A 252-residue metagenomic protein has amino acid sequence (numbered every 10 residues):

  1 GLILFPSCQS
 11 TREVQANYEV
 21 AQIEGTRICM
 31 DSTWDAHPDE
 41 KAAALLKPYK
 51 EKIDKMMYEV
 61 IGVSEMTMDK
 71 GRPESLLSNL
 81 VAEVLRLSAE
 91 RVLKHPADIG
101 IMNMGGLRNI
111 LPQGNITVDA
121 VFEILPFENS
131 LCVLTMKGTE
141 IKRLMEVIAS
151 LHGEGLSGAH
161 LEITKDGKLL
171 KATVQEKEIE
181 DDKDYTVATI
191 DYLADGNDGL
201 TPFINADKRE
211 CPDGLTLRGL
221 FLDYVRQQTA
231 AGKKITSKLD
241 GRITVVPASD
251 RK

Functional and structural regions predicted by a protein language model:
L4-S7: C-terminal motif of bacterial Sec signal peptides marking the signal peptidase cleavage site
T11-D31, N79-A82, R86-E90, K94-K252: Feature captures C-terminal
T26-D35, V60-G62: Membrane metalloprotein/metal-transporter helix-bundle signature
M30-K55: Post-signal-peptide N-terminal segment of Sec-exported extracytoplasmic proteins
L45-K50, I61, A159, F221: Generic hydrophobic, helix-prone segments enriched in Leu/Val/Ile
K55-R72, L200-A206: Acidic/histidine-rich, surface-exposed loop or edge segments in extracytoplasmic proteins
S75-L76: A conserved active-site cap/scaffold subdomain adjacent to cofactor or substrate pockets
